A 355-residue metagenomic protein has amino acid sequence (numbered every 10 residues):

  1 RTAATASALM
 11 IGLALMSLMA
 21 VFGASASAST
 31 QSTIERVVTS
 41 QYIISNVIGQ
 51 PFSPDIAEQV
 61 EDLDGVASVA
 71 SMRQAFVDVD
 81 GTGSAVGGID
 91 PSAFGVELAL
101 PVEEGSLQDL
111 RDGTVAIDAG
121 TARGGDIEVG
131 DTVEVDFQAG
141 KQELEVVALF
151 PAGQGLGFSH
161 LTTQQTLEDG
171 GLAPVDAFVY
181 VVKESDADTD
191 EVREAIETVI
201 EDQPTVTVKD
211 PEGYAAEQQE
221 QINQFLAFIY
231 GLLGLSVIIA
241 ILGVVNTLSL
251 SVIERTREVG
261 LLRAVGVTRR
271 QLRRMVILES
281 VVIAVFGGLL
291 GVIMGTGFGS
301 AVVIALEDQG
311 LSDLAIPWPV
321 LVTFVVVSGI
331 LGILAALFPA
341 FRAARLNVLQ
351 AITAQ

Functional and structural regions predicted by a protein language model:
R1-A8, L13-M16, A20, A24 (+3 more regions): Feature of multi-pass inner-membrane transport and sensor proteins that recognizes transmembrane helices together
R1-T121, V129-D131, K141: Juxtamembrane segments of multi-pass membrane proteins
L9, L13, V237-V244, S280 (+3 more regions): Hydrophobic positions within alpha-helical transmembrane segments of bacterial inner-membrane proteins
T30, D202-I238, I253: Peri-transmembrane interface segments
V37-V38, D109, F150-E212: Small-residue transmembrane helix packing/gating motifs
Q74, P91, L149-G155: Short, conserved beta-turn/loop elements at beta-strand boundaries and strand-helix junctions
A240-A284, G288: Interfacial "coupling" helices/loops that link adjacent transmembrane helices in transporter permeases
M275, L289-I330, L337-Q350: Short helix-loop junctions at transmembrane helix boundaries
